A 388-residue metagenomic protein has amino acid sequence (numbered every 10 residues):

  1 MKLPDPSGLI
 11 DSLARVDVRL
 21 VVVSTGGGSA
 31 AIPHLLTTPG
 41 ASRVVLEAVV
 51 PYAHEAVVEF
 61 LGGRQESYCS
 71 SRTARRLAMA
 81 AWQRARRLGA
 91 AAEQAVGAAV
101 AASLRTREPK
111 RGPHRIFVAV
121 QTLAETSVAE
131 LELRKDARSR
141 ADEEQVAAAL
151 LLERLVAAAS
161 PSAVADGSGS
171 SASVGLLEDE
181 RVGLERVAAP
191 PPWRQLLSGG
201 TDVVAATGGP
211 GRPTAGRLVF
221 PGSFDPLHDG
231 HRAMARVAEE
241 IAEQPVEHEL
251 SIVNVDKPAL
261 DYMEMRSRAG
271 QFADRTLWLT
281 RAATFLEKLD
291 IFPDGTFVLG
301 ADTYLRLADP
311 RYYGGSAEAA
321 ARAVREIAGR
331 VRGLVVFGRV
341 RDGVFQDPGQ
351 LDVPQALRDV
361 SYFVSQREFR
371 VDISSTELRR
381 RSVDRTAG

Functional and structural regions predicted by a protein language model:
K2, S24, G28, S70-A78 (+3 more regions): Generic structural signal for well-ordered, non-membrane alpha-helical segments in soluble metabolic enzymes
K2-G8, S12, H34-T37, E55 (+1 more regions): Nucleotidyltransferase catalytic core that binds NTPs
D17-V18, G40, T386: Residue-level recognition of short, well-ordered coil/turn positions that link secondary-structure elements
D17-V21, T276: Short active-site oxyanion
V21-C69: Glycine-rich, small/polar surface segments that engage phosphate groups of diverse ligands
E59-R87, M265-L279: Short, structured active-site "lid" loops
